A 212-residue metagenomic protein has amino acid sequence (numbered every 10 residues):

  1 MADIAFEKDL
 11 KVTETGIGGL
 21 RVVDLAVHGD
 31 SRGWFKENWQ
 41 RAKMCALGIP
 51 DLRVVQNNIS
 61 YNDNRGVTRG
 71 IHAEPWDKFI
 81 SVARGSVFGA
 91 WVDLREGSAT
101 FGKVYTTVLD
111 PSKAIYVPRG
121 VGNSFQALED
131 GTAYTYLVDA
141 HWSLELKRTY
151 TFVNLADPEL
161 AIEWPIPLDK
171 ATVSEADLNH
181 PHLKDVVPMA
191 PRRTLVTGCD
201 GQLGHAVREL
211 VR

Functional and structural regions predicted by a protein language model:
M1-L109, E129-A133, A140-R192: Non-catalytic, conserved peripheral segments adjacent to functional cores
K43, S124, A206: Phosphate- and divalent-cation-binding pockets in alpha/beta enzyme and binding domains that engage nucleotide-derived
H72, N123, Q202: Histidine-centered active-site/metal-ligand motif
L109-L128: Conserved SET/PR-domain catalytic core that frames the SAM/AdoMet-binding pocket
T194-V211: N-terminal Rossmann NAD(P)H-binding glycine-rich loop of SDR-like oxidoreductase domains
